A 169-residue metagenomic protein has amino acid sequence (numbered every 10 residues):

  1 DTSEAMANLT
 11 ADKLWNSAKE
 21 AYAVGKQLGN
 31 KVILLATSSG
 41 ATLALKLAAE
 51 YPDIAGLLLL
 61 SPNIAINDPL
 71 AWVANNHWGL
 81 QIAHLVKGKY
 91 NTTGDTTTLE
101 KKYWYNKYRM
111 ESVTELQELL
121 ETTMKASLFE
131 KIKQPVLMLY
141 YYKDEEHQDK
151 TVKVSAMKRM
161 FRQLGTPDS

Functional and structural regions predicted by a protein language model:
T2-L28: Catalytic nucleophile-loop/oxyanion-hole region of alpha/beta-hydrolase and closely related hydrolase-like folds
G25, L35-A44: Gly/Ala-rich beta-loop-alpha elbow adjacent to hydrolase catalytic centers
L34, L59, M138-Y140: Structural beta-sheet core signal
S38, N63, Y142-D144: Residue-level signal for short, function-critical loop segments
A41-P52, L57: Short glycine-enriched nucleophile-adjacent loop and the immediately C-terminal alpha-helix near the catalytic center
L58-P69: Active-site nucleophile loop of the alpha/beta-hydrolase fold
L80-R109: A structural motif
K101-S169: Serine-hydrolase catalytic core
